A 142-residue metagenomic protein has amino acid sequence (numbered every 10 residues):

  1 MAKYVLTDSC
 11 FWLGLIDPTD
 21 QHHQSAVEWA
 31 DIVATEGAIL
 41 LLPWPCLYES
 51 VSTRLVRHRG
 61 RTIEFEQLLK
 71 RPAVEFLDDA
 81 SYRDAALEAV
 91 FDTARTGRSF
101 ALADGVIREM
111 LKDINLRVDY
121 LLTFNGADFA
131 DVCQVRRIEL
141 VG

Functional and structural regions predicted by a protein language model:
M1-H23: Metal-dependent nucleic-acid phosphoesterase active-site entry motif
A2-Y4, I32, R108-G142: Acidic, PIN/NYN-like endoribonuclease modules and their adjacent C-terminal/linker elements
L6-T7, E28-R57, F76-L77: PIN/NYN-family metal-dependent endoribonuclease catalytic core
F11, C46, Y82, V106-I107 (+1 more regions): Alpha-helix capping/helix-boundary segments
I16-D17, R54, C133: Short, flexible helix/strand-to-coil boundary loops that buttress conserved ligand/catalytic motifs in alpha/beta
E36-G37, R71-P72, R117: Structured helix-beta-strand junction loops
S52-A80: Helix-adjacent hinge/juxtasegments
E75-F124: Active-site neighborhoods of divalent-metal-dependent phosphate/nucleic-acid chemistry enzymes
